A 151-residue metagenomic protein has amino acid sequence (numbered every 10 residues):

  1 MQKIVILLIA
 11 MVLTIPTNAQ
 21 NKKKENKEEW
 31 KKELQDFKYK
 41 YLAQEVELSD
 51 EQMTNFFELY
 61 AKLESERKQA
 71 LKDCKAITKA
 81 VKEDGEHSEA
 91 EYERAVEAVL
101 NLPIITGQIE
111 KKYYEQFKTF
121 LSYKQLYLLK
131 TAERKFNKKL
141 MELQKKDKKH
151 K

Functional and structural regions predicted by a protein language model:
M1-E25: Bacterial Sec-dependent N-terminal signal peptides
Q2, D73-A76, A132-K138: N-terminal hydrophobic signal/anchor transmembrane helix of membrane proteins
M11, Y60, V99, E133-F136: Alpha-helix boundary/capping residues
T17, E64-R67, N137-L140: A short hydrophobic/aromatic micro-motif that marks alpha-helical segments and, especially, helix-coil
T17-E47, E142-K151: Sec-dependent signal peptide cleavage junction
E28, F37, I104-K151: Amphipathic, charged alpha-helical segments and their helix-to-coil junctions in extracytoplasmic/peripheral assemblies
K38-F120: Amphipathic alpha-helical segments
